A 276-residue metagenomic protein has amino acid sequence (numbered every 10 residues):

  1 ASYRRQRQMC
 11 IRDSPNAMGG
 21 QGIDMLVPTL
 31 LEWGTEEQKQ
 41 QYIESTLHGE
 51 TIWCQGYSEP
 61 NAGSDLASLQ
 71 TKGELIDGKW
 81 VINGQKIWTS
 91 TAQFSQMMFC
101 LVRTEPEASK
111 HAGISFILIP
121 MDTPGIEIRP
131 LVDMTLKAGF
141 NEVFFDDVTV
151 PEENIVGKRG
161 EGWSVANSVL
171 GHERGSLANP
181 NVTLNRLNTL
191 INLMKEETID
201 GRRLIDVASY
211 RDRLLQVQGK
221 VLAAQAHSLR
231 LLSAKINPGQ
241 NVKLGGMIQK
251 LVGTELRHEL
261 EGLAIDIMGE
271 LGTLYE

Functional and structural regions predicted by a protein language model:
A1-I11: Single conserved hydrophobic/aromatic residue that forms the stacking wall/gate of nucleotide- or nucleobase-binding
P15-E37, G63: N-terminal glycine-rich flavin-associated loop
G49-Y57: A short, Trp-centered hydrophobic/proline-enriched beta-strand micro-motif
A62, I87-A92, M134-T135: Glycine-rich phosphate/pyrophosphate-binding beta-alpha loops
T71-E74: A structural signal for short hydrophobic beta-strand segments in well-ordered beta-sheet cores
K79, N83-R129: A short core secondary-structure module
I126-A226: Glycine-rich beta->alpha junctions and the first turn(s) of the following alpha-helix
I199, I205-A208, L222-E276: C-terminal helix-coil-helix/basic helical segment that borders enzyme active sites and/or dimer interfaces and provides
